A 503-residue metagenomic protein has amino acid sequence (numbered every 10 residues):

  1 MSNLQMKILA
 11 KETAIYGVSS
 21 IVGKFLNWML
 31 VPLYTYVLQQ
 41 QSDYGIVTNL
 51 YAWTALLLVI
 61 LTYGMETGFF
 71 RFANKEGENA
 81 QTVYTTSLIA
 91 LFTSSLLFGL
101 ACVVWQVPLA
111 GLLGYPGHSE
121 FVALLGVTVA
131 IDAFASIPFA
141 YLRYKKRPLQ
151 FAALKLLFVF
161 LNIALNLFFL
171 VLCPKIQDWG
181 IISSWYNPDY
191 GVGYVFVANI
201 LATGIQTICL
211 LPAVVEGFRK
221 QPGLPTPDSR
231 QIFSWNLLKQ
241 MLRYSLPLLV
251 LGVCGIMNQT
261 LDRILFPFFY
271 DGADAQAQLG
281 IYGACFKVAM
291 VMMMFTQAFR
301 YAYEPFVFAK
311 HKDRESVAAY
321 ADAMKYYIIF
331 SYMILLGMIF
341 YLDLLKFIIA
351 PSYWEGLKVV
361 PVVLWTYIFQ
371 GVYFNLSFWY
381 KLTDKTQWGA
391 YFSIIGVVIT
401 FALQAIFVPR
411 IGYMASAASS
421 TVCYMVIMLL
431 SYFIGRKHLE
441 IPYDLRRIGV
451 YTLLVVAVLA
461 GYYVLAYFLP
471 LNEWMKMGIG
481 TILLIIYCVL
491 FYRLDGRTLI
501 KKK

Functional and structural regions predicted by a protein language model:
M1-L9, Q177-V192, F196, I208-Q259 (+3 more regions): Interhelical loop/hinge segments that connect adjacent transmembrane helices in multipass membrane
M1-W28, E78-Q81, T85, I232-L251 (+4 more regions): N-terminal membrane topogenesis motif
S2, Y463-K503: Membrane-proximal transmembrane or re-entrant/amphipathic helices at the cytosolic face
L4-E66, S94-V103, G126-T128, N162-I163 (+2 more regions): Signature of the first transmembrane helix
E12-N27, V195-L210, V214, F233-P305 (+2 more regions): Transmembrane helical elements of multi-pass membrane transporters/channels
V31-A55, S119-E120, P188-V195, N236-Y244 (+4 more regions): Interfacial/gating helices of multi-pass transporter permease domains
N74-A90, I281-S393: Specific pore-lining/lateral-gate transmembrane helices of multi-pass inner-membrane transport and insertion machines
A123, L154-R219, I394-I399, Y413-I434 (+1 more regions): Hydrophobic alpha-helical transmembrane segments
